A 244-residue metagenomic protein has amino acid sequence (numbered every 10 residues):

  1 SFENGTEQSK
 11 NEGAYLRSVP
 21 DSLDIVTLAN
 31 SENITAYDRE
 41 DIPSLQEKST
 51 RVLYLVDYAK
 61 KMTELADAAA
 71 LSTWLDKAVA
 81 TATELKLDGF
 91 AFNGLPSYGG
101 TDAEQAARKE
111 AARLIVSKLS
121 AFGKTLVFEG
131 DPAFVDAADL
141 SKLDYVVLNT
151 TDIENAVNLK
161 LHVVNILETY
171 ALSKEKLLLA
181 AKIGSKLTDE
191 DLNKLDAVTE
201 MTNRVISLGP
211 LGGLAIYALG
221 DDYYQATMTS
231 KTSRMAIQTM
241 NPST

Functional and structural regions predicted by a protein language model:
S1-N193, L211, G220-T227: Chitinase-like catalytic core of GlcNAc-active glycosidases
T199-T244: C-terminal accessory extensions appended to soluble enzyme cores
